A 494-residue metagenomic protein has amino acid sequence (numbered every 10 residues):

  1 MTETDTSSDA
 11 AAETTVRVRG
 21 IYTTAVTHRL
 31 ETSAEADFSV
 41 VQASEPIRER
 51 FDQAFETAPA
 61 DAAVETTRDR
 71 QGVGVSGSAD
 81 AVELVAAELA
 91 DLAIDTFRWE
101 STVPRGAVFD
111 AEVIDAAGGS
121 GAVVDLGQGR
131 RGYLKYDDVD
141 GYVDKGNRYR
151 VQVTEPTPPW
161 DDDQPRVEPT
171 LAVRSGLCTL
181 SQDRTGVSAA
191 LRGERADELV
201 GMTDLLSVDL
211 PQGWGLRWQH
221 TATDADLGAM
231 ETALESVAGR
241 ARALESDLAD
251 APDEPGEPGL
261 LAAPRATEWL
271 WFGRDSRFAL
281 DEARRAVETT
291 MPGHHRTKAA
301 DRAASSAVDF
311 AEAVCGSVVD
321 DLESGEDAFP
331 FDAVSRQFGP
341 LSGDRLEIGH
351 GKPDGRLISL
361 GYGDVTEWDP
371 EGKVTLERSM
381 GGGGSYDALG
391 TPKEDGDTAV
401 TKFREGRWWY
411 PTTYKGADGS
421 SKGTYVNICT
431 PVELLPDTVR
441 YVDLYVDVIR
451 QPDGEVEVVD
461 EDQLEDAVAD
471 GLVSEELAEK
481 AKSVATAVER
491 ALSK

Functional and structural regions predicted by a protein language model:
M1-A11: Terminal disorder- and signal-encoded targeting elements
T2, R17-E31, S44-A58: N-terminal basic/disordered segments at the start of proteins
R29-E31, S76, A122-Q128, Y133-K135 (+1 more regions): Short, acidic/hydrophobic/Gly-rich beta-strand patch recurrent on exposed beta strands that often constitutes part
E45-L92: Long, continuous compositionally biased terminal/linker segments
D95-G355: Single-stranded RNA-binding surfaces
A111-I114, R356-W368: Short beta-strand-centered aromatic/proline hotspots
A388-P431, Y445: Phosphate/ribose-recognition catalytic cores of enzymes acting on nucleotide-derived substrates
D443-E489: A hydrophobic, small-residue-rich beta->alpha segment in the mid-to-C-terminal subdomain of diverse proteins
